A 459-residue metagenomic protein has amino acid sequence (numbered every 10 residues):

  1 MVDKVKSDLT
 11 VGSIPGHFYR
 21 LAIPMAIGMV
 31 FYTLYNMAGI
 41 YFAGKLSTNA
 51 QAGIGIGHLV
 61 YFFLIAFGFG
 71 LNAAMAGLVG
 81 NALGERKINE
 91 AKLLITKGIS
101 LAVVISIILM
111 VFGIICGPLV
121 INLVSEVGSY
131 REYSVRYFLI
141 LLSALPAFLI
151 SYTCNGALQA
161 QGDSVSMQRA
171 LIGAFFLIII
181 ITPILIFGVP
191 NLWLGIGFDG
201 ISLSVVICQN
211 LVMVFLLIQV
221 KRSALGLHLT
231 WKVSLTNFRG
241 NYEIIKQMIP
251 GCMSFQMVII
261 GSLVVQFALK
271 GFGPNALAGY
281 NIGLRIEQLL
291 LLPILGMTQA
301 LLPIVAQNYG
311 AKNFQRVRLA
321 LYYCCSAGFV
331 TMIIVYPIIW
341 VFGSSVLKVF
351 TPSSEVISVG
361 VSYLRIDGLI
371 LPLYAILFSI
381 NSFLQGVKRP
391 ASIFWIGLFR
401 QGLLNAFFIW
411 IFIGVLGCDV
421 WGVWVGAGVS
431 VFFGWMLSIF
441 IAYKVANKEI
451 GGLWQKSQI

Functional and structural regions predicted by a protein language model:
M1-A22, V79-P146, G188-I249, V305-I370 (+1 more regions): Short alpha-helical transmembrane segments in multi-pass integral membrane proteins
L9-Y41, K45-L46, F62-A74, L78 (+6 more regions): N-terminal transmembrane alpha-helices
R20-G39, I140, S151, A174 (+4 more regions): Transmembrane helical elements of multi-pass membrane transporters/channels
M25, M29, I40-Y41, G77 (+15 more regions): Transmembrane alpha-helix boundary and packing residues in multipass membrane permease domains and related
V30, L34-A52, I121-G128, I184-G195 (+5 more regions): Helix-terminus/linker motif at the lipid-water interface of multi-pass membrane proteins
T48-L59, F138, S202, P274-L289 (+2 more regions): Small-residue hotspots at the loop-to-helix junctions and early N-terminal turns of transmembrane alpha-helices
Q51-I115, F148-M167, Y280-G343, Y374-I396: Small-residue-rich hydrophobic transmembrane alpha-helices
N72, A76, L141-Q159, M167-I178 (+6 more regions): Short runs within selected transmembrane alpha-helices of multi-pass transporters and secretion channels
